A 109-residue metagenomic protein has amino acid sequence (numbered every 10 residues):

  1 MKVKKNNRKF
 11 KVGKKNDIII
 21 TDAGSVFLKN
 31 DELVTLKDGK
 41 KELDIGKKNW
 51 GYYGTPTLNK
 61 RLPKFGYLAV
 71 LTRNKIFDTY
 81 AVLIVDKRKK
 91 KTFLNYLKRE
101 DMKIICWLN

Functional and structural regions predicted by a protein language model:
M1-L33: Non-catalytic terminal and connector segments of soluble metabolic enzymes
S25-T92, R99: Acidic, low-complexity, intrinsically disordered interaction modules
M102-N109: Charge-dense polyanion-binding interfaces
